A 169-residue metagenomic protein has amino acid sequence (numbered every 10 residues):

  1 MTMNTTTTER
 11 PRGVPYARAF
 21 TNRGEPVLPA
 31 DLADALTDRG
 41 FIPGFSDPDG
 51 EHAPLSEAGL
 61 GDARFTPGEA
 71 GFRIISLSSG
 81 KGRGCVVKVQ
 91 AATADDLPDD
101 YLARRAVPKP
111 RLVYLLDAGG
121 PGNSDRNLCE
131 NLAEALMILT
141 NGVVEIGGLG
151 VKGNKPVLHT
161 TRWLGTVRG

Functional and structural regions predicted by a protein language model:
M1-G169: Acidic (Asp/Glu-rich) sequence patches and key acidic residues that form negatively charged surfaces used
